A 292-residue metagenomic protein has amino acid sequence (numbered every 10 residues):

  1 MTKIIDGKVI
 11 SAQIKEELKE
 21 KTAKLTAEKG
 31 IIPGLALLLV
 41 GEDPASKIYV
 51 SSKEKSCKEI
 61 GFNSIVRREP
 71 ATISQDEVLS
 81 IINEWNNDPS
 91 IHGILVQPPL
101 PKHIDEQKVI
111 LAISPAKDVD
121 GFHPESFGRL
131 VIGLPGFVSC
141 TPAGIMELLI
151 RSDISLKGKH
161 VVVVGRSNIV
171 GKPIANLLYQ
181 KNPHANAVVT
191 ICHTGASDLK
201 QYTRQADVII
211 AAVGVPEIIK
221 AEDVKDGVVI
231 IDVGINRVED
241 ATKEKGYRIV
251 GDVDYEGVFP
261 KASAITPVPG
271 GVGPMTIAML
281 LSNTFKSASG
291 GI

Functional and structural regions predicted by a protein language model:
M1-K29: Positively charged, low-complexity intrinsically disordered leader regions
I32-G41: Short beta-strand segments enriched in small/hydrophobic residues
L35, C57-A71, A185-I191: Short beta-strand elements in bilobed, periplasmic/extracellular small-molecule ligand-binding domains
L39, L95-P99, D232: Short beta-strand segments
V40-E54, P135-V229, V233, V238 (+1 more regions): Glycine-rich phosphate/diphosphate-binding loop of Rossmann-like nucleotide-binding domains
E77-P89: Short, well-structured alpha-helical segments in soluble
L95-V161, Y202: Anion-binding alpha/beta catalytic cores of soluble intermediary-metabolism enzymes, centered on
E106-H123, F127, G234-G291: Rossmann-fold NAD(P)-binding glycine/threonine-rich loop
